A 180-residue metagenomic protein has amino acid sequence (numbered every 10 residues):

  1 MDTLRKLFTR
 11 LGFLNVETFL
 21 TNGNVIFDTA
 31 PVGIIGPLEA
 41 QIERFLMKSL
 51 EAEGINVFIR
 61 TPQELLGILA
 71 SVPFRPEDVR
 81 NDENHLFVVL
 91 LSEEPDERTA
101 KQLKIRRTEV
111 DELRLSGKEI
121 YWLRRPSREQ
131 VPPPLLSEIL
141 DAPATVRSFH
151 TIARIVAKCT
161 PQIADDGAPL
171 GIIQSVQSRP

Functional and structural regions predicted by a protein language model:
M1-P180: Surface-exposed, charge/polar-rich loops and edge strands
